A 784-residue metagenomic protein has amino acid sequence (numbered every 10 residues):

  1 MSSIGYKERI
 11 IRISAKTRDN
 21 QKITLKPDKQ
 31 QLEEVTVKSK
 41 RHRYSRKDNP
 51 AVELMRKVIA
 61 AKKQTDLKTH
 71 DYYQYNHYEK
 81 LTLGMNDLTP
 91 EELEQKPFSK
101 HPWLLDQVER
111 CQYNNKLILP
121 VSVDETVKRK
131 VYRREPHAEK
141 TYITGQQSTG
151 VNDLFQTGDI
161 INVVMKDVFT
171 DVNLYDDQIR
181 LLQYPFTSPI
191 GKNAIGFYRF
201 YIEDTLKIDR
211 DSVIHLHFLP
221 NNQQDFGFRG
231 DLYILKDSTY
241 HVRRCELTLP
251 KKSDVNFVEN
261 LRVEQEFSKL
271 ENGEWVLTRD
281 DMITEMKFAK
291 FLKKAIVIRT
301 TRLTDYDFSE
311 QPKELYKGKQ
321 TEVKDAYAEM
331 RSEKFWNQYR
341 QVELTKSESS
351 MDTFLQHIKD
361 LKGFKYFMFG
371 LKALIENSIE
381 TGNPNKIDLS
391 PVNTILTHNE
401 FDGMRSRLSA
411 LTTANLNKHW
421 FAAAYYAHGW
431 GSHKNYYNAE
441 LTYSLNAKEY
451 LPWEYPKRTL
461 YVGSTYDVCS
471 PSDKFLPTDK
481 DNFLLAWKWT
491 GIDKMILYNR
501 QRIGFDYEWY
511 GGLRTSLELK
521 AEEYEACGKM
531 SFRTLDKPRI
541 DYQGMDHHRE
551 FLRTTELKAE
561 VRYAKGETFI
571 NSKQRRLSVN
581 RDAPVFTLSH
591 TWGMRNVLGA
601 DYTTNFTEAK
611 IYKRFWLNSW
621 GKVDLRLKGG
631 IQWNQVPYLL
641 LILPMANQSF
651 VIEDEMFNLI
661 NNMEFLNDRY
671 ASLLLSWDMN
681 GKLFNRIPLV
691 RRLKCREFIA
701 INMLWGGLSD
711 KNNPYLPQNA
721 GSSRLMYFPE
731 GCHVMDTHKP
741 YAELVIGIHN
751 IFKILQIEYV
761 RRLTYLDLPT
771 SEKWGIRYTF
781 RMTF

Functional and structural regions predicted by a protein language model:
M1-K47, R262, M282-A289, K293: Periplasmic N-terminal soluble interaction domains immediately after the signal peptide in Gram-negative
R41-V213, L219-F228, A289-T397, G491-I492 (+4 more regions): Structured extracytoplasmic
Y72, D209-H217, H241-E246, E274-R279 (+3 more regions): Short, hydrophobic/aromatic-rich segments at coil-to-beta transitions
K80-L83, N221-Q223, P250-K252, S268 (+4 more regions): Hydrophobic lipid-interacting interfaces of membrane-associated proteins
Y184-F186, G318-F784: Exposed, low-structure sequence patches enriched in small/polar residues
F226-G230, E259-E264, I296-T300, N435-Y436 (+1 more regions): Short, surface-exposed coil-to-beta transition loops
G230-K236, R262-N272: Extended lipid/amphipathic-ligand handling interfaces
